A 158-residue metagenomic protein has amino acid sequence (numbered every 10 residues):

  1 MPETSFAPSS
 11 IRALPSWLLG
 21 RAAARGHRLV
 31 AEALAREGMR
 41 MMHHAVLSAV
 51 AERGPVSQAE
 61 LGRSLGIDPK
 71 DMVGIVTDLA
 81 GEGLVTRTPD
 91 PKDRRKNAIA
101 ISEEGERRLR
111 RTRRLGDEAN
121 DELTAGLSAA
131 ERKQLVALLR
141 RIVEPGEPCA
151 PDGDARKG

Functional and structural regions predicted by a protein language model:
M1-E37, R156-G158: N-terminal leader segment of winged-helix/HTH proteins
M1-I11, A129-G158: C-terminal regulatory/oligomerization modules of transcriptional regulators
A13-W17, E37-S48, K70, K133: Short alpha-helical elements of helix-turn-helix
G20-A23, S48-E52, G66, R113 (+1 more regions): Short, locally clustered residues in the helix-turn-helix/winged-helix DNA-binding domain
P55-A59, T77-E144: Charged, amphipathic alpha-helical coiled-coil/dimerization segments
G62: The alpha-helix within a helix-turn-helix
